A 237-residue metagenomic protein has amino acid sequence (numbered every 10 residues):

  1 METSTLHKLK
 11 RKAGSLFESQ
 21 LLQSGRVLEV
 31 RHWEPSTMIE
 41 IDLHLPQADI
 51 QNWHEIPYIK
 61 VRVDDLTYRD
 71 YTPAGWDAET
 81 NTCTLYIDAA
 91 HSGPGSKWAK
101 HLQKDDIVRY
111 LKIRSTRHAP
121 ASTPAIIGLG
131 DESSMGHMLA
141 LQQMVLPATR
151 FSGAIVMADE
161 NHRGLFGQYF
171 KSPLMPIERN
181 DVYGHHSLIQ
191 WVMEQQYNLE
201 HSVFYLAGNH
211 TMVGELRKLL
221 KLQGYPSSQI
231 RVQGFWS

Functional and structural regions predicted by a protein language model:
M1-S237: Extended, composition-driven regions rather than compact fold-specific motifs
